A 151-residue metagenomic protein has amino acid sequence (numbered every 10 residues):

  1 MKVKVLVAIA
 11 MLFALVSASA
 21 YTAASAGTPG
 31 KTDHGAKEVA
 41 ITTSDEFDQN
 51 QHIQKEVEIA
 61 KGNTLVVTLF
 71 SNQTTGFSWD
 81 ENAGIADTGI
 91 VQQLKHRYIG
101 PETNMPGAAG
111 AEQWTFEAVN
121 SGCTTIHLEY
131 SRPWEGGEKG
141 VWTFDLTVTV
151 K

Functional and structural regions predicted by a protein language model:
I9-S17: Bacterial N-terminal signal peptides
A18-K31: Sec-dependent signal peptide cleavage junction
G30-V66, N72: N-terminal edge beta-strand
T74-F77, E81-E102: Short, solvent-exposed loop/linker segments at beta-strand-coil boundaries, enriched for Pro/Gly and Ser/Thr
P106-Q113: Aromatic sugar-binding surface patches on proteins that engage polysaccharides or sugar-phosphate polymers
F116-I126: Glycine-centered tight-turn and secondary-structure capping sites
S131-E138: Short acidic/polar inter-strand loop motif in beta-rich domains
L146-V150: Interdomain boundary/hinge segments at the C-termini of tandem beta-sandwich modules
